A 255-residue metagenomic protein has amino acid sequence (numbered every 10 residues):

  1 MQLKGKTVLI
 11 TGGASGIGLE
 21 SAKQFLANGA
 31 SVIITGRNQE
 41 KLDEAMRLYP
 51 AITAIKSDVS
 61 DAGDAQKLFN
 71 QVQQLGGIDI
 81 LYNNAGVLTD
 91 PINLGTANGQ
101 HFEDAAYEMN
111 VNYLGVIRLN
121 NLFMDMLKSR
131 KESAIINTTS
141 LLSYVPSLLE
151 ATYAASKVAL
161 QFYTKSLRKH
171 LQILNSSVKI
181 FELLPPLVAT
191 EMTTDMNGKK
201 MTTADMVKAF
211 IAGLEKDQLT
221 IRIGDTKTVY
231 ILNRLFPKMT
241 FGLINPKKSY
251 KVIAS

Functional and structural regions predicted by a protein language model:
T7, G12-G16: Conserved glycine-rich cofactor-binding loop
N28-D43: Conserved glycine-rich Rossmann-like NAD(P)H-binding loop of the short-chain dehydrogenase/reductase
K56-L68: The beta1-alpha1 cofactor-binding region of Rossmann-like NAD(H)/NADP(H)-dependent oxidoreductases
L88-A106, L149: Conserved mid-core segment of classical short-chain dehydrogenase/reductases
N120, S156: Active-site helix of classical SDR
S140: Residue(s) in the substrate-gating loop at a strand-loop-helix junction that position the organic substrate next
T194-Y230, R234: C-terminal helical subdomain
